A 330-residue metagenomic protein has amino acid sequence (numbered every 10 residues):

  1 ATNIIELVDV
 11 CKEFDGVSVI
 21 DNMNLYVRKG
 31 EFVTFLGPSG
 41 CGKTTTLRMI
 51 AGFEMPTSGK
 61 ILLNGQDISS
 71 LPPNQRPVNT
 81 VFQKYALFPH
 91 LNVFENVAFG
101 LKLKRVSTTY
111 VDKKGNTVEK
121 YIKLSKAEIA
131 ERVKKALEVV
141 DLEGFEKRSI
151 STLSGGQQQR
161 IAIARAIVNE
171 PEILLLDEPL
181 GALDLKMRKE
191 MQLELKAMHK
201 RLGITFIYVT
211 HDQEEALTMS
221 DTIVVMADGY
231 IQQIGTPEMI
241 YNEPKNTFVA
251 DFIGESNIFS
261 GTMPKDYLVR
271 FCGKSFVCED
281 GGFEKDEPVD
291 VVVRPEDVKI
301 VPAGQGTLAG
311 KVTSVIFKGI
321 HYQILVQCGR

Functional and structural regions predicted by a protein language model:
L36-P38: The feature captures the beta-strand-to-loop junction immediately N-terminal to the Walker
T44-L47, I161: ABC ATPase nucleotide-binding domain helices that frame the ATP-binding cleft
A51: Helix-to-loop junction immediately C-terminal to a conserved catalytic motif
G59-Q66: Conserved ABC transporter NBD signature motif
P77-N79, Q83, L87, N92-F248: ABC ATPase nucleotide-binding domains
S256, Y267-R330: Non-catalytic connector elements of ABC transporters
